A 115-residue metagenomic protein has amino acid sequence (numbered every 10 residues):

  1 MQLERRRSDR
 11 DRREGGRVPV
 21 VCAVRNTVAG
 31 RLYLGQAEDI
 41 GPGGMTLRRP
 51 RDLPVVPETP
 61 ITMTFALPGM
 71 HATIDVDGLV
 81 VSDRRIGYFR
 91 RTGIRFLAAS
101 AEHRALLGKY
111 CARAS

Functional and structural regions predicted by a protein language model:
M1-P42, G108-S115: N-terminal helix initiation/capping motif
P19, R51-V55, R91-K109: Short solvent-exposed strand/turn elements
C22-T27, E58-T73: Short conserved beta-strand and strand-loop elements enriched in small hydrophobics with frequent Asp/Gly
V24-P54, T62, R91-R95: Short strand-loop-strand
G35-Q36, V76-S82: Short beta-strand-centered aromatic/proline hotspots
I74-V76, T92: PAS and PAS-like sensory/regulatory domains
G87-Y88: Short acidic/glycine-enriched loop/turn segments that link adjacent beta-strands
